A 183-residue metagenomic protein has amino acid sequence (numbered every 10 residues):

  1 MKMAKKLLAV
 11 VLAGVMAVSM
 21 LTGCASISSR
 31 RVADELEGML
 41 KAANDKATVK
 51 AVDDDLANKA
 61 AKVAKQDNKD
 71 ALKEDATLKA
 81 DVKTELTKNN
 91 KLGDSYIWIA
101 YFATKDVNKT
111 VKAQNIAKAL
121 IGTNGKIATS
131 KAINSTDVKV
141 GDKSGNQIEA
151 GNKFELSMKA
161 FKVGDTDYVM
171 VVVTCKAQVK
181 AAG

Functional and structural regions predicted by a protein language model:
M1, A57, A61, V179-G183: Residue-level signal for functionally critical sites in structured catalytic/ligand-binding pockets
M1-V11: Bacterial Sec-dependent N-terminal signal peptides
A4, S26-A43, D165-G183: Short N-terminal secondary-structure initiator segments
S19-G23: C-terminal motif of bacterial Sec signal peptides marking the signal peptidase cleavage site
S26-K91, N152-F154: Short, well-ordered surface patches within globular domains
K88-G183: A well-ordered secondary-structure block
